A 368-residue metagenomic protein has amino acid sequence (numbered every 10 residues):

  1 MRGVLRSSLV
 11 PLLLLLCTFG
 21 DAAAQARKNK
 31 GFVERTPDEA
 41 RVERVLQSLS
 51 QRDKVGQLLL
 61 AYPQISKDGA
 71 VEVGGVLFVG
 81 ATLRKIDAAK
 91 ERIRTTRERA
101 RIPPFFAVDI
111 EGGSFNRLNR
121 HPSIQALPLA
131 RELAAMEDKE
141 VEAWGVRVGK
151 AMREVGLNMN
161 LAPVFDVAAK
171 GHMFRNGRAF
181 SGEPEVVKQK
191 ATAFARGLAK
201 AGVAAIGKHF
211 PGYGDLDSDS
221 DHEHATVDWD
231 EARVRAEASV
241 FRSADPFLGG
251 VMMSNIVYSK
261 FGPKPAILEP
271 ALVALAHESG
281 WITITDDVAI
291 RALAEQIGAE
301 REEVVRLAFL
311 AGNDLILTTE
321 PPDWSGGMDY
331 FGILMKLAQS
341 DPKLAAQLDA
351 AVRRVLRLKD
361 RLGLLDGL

Functional and structural regions predicted by a protein language model:
S8-T18, D109: Bacterial N-terminal signal peptides
A24-P122, I316, R357: N-terminal hydrophobic targeting/anchoring segments and the immediately downstream early-domain regions of hydrolases
S50, K90-R94, V186-K343: Second-shell residues forming the walls of enzyme active-site clefts
G56-Y62, G74-V79, P104-V108, S114-N116 (+8 more regions): Structural recognition of the beta-strand scaffold that forms the well-ordered cores of secreted hydrolase catalytic
G69-K85, L161, A168-G171, S243-G262: Short acidic, glycine-rich surface-loop motifs adjacent to enzyme active sites
R84-E91, A134-R147, E185-Q189, R235: Glycine-rich anion/phosphate-binding loops
R97-Q125, V141-V167, V187-P211: Glycine-rich, aromatic-flanked loop segments that form ligand/cofactor-binding clefts across common enzyme folds
I333-G367: Mid-to-C-terminal alpha-helical segments outside catalytic/metal-binding sites
